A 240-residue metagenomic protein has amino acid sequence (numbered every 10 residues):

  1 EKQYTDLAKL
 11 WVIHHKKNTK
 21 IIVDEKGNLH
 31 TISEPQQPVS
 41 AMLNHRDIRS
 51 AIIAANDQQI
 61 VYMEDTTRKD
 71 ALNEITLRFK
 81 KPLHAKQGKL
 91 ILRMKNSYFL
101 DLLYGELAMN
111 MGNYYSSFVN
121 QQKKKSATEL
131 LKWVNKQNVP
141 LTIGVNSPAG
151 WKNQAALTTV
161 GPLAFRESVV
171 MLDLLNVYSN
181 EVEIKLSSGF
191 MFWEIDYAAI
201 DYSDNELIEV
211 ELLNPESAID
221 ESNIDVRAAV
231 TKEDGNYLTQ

Functional and structural regions predicted by a protein language model:
E1-E181, M191-Q240: Activation corresponds to long, low-complexity, non-globular regions
L186-S188: Conserved structural position at the C-terminal beta-strand of extracellular beta-sandwich adhesion modules
